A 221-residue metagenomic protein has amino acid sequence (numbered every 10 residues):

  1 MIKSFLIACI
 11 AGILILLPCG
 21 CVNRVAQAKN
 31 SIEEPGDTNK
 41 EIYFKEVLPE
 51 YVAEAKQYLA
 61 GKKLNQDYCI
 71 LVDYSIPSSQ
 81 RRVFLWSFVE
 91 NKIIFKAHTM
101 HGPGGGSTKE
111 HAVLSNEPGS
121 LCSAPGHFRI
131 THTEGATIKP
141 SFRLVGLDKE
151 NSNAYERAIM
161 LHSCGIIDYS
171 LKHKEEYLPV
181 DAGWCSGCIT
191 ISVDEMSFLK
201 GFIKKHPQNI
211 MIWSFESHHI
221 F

Functional and structural regions predicted by a protein language model:
M1-S4: Positively charged n-region of N-terminal signal peptides that target proteins for export
A8-L17: Bacterial N-terminal signal peptides
V25-S186, V193-I210, F215-F221: Cell wall/extracellular polymer interaction/catalysis modules
